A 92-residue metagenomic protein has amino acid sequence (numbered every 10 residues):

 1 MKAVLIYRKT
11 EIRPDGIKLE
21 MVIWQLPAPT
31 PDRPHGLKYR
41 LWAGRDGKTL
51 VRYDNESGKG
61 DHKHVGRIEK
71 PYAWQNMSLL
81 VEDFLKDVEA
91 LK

Functional and structural regions predicted by a protein language model:
M1-H62: The feature represents the first ordered module of a protein
K63-R67: A short small-residue
I68-K92: Short, compact, well-ordered microdomains
